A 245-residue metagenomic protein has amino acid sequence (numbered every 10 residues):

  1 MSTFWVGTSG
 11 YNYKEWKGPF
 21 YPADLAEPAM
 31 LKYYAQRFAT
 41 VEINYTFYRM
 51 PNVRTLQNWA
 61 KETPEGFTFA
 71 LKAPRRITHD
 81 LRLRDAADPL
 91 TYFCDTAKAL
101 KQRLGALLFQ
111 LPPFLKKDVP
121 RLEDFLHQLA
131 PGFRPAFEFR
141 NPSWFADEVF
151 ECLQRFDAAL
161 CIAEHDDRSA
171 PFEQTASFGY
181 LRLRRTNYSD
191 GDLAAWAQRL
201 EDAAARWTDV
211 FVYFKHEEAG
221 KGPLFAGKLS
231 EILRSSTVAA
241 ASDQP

Functional and structural regions predicted by a protein language model:
M1-P245: Residues lining hydrophobic/aromatic ligand-binding pockets adjacent to catalytic sites
